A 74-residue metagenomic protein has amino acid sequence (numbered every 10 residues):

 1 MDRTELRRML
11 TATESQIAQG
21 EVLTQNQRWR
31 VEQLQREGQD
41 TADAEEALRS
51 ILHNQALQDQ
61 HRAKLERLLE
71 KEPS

Functional and structural regions predicted by a protein language model:
M1-S74: Anionic, Ser/Thr-rich low-complexity intrinsically disordered regions
